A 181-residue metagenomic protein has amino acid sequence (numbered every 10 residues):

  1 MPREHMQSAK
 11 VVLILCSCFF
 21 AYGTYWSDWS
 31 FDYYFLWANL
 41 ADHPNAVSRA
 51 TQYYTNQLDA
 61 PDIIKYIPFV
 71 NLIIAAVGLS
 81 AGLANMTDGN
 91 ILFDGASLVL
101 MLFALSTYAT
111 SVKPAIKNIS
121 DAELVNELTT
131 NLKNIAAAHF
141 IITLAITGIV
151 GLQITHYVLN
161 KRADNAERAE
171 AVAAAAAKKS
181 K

Functional and structural regions predicted by a protein language model:
M1-L15, A76-V99: Helix-loop boundary elements of multi-pass alpha-helical membrane proteins
M1-R3, A46-I64, E123-H139: Juxtamembrane membrane-interface segments at transmembrane-helix boundaries in membrane proteins
E4-F35, L72, L100-A104: Extended, helix-rich structural scaffolds rather than catalytic motifs
A21-A46, I91-G95, L105-A115: Membrane-helix exit/juxtamembrane interface segments
S30-T51, L98, K117-V125, D164-E170: Interhelical loop segments of eukaryotic multi-pass membrane proteins
A41-I73, G89-S97: Transmembrane alpha-helix entry/boundary detector in multi-pass membrane proteins
L83-N160: Eukaryotic polytopic
N165-K181: Non-transmembrane, juxtamembrane loop and terminal tail segments of multi-pass eukaryotic membrane proteins
